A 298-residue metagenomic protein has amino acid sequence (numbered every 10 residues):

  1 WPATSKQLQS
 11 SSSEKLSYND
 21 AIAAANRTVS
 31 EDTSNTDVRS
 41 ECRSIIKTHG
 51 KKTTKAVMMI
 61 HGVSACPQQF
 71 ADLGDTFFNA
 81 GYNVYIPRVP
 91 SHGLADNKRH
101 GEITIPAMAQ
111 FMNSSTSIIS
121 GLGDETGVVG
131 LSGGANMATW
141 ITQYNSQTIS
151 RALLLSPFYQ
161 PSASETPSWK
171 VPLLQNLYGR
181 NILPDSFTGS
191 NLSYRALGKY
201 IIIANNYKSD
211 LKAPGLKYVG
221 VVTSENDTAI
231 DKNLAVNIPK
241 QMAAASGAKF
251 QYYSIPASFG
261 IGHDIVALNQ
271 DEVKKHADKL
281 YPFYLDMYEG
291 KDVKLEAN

Functional and structural regions predicted by a protein language model:
K6, I149-G198: Hydrolase active-site cap/lid region
D37-H92: Short, surface-exposed "cap/lid" segments of acyl-processing enzymes
L73, K217, D231-A243: Short alpha-helix in the alpha/beta-hydrolase fold that links the catalytic acid
L94-L122: Catalytic nucleophile-loop/oxyanion-hole region of alpha/beta-hydrolase and closely related hydrolase-like folds
V129-A138: Gly/Ala-rich beta-loop-alpha elbow adjacent to hydrolase catalytic centers
G215, V221-D227: Short beta-strand/loop motif that positions the catalytic acidic residue of the alpha/beta-hydrolase fold
A243-V266: Catalytic histidine neighborhood in serine/cysteine hydrolases with alpha/beta-hydrolase-type architecture
G262-N298: Catalytic active-site module of serine/aspartate enzymes centered on a nucleophile-bearing elbow/loop
